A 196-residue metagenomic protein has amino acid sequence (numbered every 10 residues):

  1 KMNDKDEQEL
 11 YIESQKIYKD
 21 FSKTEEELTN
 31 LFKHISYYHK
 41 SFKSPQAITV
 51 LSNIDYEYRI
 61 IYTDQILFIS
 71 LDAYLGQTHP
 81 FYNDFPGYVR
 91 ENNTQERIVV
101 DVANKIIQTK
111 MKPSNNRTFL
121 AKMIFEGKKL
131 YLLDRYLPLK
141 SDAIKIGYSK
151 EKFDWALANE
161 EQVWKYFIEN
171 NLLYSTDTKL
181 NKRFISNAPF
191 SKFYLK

Functional and structural regions predicted by a protein language model:
K1-E7: Non-cleavable N-terminal signal-anchor transmembrane helices
E7-L180, I185-K192: Acidic/His-rich structured neighborhood in mature extracellular/periplasmic domains
K196: Long, His/Glu/Asp-enriched segments that create or flank divalent metal/ion-associated functional microenvironments
